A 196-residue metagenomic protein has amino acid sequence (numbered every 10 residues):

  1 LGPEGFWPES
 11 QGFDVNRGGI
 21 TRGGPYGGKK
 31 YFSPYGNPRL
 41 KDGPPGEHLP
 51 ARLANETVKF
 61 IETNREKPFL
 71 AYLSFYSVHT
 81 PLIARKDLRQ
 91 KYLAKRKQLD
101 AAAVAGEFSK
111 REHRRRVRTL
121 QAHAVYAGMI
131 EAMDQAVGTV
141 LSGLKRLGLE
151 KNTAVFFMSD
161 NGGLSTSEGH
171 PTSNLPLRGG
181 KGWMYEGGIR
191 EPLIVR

Functional and structural regions predicted by a protein language model:
P3-P8, V15-R196: Active-site-proximal cap/lid insertion segments
